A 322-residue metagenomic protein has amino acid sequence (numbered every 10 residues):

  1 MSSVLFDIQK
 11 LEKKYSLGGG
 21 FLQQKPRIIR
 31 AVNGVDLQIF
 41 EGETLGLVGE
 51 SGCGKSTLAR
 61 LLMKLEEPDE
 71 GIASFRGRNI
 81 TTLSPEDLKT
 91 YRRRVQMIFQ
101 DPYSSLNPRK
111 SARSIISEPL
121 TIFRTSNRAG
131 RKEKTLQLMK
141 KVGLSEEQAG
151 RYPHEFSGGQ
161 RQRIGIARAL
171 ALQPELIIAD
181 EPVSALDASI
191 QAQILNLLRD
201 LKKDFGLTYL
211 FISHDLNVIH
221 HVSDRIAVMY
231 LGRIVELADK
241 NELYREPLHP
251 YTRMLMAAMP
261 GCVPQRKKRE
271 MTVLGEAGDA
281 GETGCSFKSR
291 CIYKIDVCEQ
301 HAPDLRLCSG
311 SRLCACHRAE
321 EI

Functional and structural regions predicted by a protein language model:
G18, L22, D239-I322: Charged, flexible cofactor/metal-binding loops and thiol motifs
M63: Helix-to-loop junction immediately C-terminal to a conserved catalytic motif
G71-N79: Conserved ABC transporter NBD signature motif
N79, G130-E147, M256: Conserved ABC ATPase "signature" region
Y152-F156, Q160: Conserved ABC ATPase signature
A171-E175: A short, proline-enriched helix->beta-strand linker immediately N-terminal to the Walker B motif in ABC-type P-loop
I178, P182, L186, I190-K268: P-loop NTP-binding/switch modules centered on Walker-like glycine-rich loops
